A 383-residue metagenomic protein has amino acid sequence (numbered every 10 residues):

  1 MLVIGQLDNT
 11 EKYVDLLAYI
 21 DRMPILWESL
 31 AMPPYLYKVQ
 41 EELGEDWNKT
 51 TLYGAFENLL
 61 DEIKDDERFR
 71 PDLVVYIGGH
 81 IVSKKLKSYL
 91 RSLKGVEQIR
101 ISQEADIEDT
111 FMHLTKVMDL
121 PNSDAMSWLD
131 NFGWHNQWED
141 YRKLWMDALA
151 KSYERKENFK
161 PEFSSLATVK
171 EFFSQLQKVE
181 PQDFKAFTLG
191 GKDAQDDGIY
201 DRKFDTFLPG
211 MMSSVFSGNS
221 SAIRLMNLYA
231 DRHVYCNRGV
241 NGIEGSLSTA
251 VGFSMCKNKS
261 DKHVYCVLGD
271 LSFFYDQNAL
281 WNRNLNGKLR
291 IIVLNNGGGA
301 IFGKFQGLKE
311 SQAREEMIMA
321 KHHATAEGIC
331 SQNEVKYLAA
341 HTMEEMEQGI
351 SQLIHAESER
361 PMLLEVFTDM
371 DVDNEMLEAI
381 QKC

Functional and structural regions predicted by a protein language model:
M1, L73, S214, H263-Y265: Structural motif
M1-T10, N158-E162: Active-site donor-nucleotide binding/catalytic segment of nucleotide-sugar enzymes
I4-I99, D231-K259, F274-N278, H341-T342 (+1 more regions): Glycine-rich, anion-gripping cofactor-binding loops and their flanking helix/strand elements in enzyme active sites
Q6-D8, L30-A31, G79-V82, E104 (+4 more regions): Short glycine-rich anion-binding loops that position phosphate/pyrophosphate groups of nucleotides and phosphorylated
P34-T51, I107-T115, A300-G307: Glycine-rich, charge-decorated loop segments at or immediately adjacent to ligand/cofactor-binding or catalytic sites
Y89-N219, E327-I329, A340-C383: Phosphate/pyrophosphate-binding active-site segments
K178-D183, F187-T188, D196, Y200 (+2 more regions): Thiamine diphosphate
F216-Y229: Catalytic donor nucleotide-activated moiety binding site of glycosyltransferases and closely related
